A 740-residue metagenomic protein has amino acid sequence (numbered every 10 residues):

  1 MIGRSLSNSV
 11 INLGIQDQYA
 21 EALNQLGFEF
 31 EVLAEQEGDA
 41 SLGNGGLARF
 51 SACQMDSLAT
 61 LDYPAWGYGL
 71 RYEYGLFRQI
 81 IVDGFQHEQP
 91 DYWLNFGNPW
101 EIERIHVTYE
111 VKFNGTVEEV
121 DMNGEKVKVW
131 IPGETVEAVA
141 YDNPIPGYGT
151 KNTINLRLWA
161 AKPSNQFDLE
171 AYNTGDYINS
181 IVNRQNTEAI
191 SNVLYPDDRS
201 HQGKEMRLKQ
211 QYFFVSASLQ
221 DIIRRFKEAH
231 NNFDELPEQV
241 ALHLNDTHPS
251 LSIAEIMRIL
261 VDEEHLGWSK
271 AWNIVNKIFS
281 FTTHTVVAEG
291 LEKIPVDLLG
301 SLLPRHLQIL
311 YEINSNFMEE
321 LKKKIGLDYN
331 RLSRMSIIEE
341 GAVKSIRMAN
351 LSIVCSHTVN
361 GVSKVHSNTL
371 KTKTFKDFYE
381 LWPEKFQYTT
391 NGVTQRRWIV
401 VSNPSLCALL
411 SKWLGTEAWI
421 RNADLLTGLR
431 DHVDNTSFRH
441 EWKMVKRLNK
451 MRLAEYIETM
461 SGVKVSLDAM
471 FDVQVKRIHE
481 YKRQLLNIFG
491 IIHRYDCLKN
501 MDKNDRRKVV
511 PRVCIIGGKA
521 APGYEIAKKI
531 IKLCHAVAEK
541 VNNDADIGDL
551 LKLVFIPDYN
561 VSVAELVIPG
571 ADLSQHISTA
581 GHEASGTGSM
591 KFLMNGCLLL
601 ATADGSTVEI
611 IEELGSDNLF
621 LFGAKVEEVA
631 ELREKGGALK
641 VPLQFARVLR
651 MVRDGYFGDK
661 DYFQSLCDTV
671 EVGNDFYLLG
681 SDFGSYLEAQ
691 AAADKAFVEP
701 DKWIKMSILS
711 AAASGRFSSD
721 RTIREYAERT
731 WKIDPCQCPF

Functional and structural regions predicted by a protein language model:
M1-F740: A conserved ligand/cofactor-binding region detector
